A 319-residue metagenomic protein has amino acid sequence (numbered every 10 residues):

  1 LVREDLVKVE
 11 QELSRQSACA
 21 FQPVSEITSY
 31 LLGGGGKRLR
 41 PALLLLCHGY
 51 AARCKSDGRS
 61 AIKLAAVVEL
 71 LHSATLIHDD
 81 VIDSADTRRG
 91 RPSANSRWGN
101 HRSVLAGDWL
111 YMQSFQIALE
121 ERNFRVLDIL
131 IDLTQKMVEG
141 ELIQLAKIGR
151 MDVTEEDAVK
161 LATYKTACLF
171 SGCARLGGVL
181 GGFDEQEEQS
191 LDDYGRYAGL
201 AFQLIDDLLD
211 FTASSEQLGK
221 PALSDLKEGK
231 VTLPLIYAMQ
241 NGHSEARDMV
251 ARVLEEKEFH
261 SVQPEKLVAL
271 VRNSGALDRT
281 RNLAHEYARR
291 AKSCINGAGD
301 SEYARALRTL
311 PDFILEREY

Functional and structural regions predicted by a protein language model:
L1-Y319: All-alpha prenyltransferase/terpene-synthase fold signal
